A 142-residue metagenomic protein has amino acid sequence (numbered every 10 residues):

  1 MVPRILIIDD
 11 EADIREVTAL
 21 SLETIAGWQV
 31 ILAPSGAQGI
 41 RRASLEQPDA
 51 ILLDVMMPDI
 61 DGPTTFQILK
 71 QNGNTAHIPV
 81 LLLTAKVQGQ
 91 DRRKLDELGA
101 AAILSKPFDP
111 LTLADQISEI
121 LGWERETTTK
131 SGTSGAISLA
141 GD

Functional and structural regions predicted by a protein language model:
A12-I31: Two-component/phosphorelay signaling modules centered on CheY-like receiver
L32-A50: Acidic, metal-coordinating helix/loop segments flanking the phosphotransfer/catalytic sites of two-component signaling
D54, T84: Active-site residues of response regulator receiver
M57: Receiver (REC) domain active-site loop signature in two-component systems and cognate sites in sensor histidine kinases
F108-I117: C-terminal output helix
E124-D142: CheY-like receiver
